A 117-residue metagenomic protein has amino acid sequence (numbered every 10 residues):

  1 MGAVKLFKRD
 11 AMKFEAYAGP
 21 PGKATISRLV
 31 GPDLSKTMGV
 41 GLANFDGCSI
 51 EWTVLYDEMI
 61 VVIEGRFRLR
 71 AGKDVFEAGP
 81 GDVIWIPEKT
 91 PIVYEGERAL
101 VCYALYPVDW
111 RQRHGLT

Functional and structural regions predicted by a protein language model:
M1-L42, S49: A short, N-terminal "cap"/entry segment at the start of jelly-roll beta-barrel domains of the cupin/DSBH fold
T37-G39, Y56, R98: A structure-centric signal for secondary-structure junctions around beta-strands
L42-A43, V83: Non-transmembrane alpha-helical oligomerization segments
N44-D46, T53-A71: Short, conserved beta-strand element in jelly-roll/cupin
S49, M59, R66, P91 (+1 more regions): Structural motif
G72-K89: Short acidic-glycine-tyrosine-enriched beta hairpin
E88-R113: Ligand-binding loop in jelly-roll beta-barrel domains
L116: Phosphate/adenylate-binding glycine loop and adjacent helical scaffold
